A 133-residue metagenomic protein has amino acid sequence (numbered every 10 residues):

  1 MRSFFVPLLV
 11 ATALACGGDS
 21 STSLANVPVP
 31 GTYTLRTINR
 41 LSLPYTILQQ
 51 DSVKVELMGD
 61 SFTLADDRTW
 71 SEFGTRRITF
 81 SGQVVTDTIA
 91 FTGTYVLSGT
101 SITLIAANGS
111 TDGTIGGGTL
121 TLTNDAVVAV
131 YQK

Functional and structural regions predicted by a protein language model:
M1-L9: Sec-dependent signal peptide recognition, specifically the positively charged N-region followed immediately by
F4, S21-L24, G99: Compositionally biased regions
T12-C16: C-terminal motif of bacterial Sec signal peptides marking the signal peptidase cleavage site
G17-T34: N-terminal helix-cap/turn-to-beta initiation motif at the start of protein domains
L35-T46, M58-V128: Contiguous, well-ordered beta-strand patches that form the walls/edges of small beta-barrel/beta-sandwich domains
Q49-K54: Surface-exposed strand-loop-strand hairpins of Gram-negative outer-membrane beta-barrel proteins
V130-K133: Short beta-strand-to-coil "C-cap" segments at the C-terminal boundary of structured domains/repeats, marking
